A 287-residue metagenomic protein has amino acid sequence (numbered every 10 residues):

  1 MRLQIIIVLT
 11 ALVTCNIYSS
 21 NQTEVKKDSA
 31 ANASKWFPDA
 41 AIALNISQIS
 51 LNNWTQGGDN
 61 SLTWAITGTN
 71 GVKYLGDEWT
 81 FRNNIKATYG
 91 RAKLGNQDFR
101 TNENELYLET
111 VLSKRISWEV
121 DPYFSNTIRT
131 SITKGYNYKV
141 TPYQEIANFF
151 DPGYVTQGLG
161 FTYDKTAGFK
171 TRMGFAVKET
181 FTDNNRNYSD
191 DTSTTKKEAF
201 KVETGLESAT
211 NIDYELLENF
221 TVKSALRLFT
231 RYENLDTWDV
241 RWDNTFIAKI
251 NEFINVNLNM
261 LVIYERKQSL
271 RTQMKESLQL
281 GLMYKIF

Functional and structural regions predicted by a protein language model:
N16-A41, N45: Sec-dependent signal peptide cleavage junction
A40-I42, N83, F124-N126, L159 (+3 more regions): Membrane-embedded beta-strand positions of outer-membrane beta-barrel proteins
L44-S50, G76-E78, A87-K93, I128-K134 (+5 more regions): Transmembrane beta-strands of outer-membrane beta-barrel pores
N53-G58, K93-D98, T141-A147, D190-E198 (+2 more regions): Extracellular loop and loop/strand-boundary signature of outer-membrane beta-barrel proteins
N70-Y74, K114, Y163-K165, T210-Y214 (+2 more regions): Residue-level signature of outer-membrane beta-barrel architecture
W79-F81, E119-P122, G168-T171, N219-V222 (+1 more regions): Repeated loop/turn-to-beta-strand initiation elements of outer-membrane beta-barrel proteins
F99-G205: Outer-membrane pore/translocation modules
M274-F287: Outer-membrane beta-barrel "beta-signal"
